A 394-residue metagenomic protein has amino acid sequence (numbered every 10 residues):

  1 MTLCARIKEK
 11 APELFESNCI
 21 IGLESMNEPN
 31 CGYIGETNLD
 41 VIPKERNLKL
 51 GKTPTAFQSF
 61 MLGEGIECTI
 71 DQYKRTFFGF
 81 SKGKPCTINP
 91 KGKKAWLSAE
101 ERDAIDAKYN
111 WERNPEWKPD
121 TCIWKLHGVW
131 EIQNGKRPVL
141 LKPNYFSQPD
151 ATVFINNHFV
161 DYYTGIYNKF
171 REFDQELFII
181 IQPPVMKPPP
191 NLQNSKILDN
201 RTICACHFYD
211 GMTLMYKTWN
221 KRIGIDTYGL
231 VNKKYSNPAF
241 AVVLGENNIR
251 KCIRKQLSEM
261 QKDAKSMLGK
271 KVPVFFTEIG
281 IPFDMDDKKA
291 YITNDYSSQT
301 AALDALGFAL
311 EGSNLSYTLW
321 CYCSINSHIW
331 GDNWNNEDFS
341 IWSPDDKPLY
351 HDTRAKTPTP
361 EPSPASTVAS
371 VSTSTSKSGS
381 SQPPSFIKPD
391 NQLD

Functional and structural regions predicted by a protein language model:
M1-L244, E259-D286, F308-W330: Active-site region of glycoside hydrolase catalytic domains
N191-A205, Y209, T213-Y216, Y228-S236 (+2 more regions): Aromatic-rich peripheral "rim/lid" segments of glycoside hydrolase catalytic domains that contact and position glycan
